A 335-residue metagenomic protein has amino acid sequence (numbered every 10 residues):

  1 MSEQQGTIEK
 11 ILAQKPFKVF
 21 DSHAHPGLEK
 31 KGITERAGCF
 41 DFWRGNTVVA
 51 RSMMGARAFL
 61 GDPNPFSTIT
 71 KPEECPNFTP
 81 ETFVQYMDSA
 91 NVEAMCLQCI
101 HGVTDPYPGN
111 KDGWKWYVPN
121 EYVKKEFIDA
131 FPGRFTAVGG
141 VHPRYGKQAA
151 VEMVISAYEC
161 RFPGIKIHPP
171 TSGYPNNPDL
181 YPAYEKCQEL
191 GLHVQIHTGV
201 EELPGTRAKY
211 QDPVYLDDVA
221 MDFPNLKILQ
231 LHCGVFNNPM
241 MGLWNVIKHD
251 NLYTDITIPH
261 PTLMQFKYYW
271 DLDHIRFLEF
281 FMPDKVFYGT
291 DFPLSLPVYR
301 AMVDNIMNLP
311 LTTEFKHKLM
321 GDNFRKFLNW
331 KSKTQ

Functional and structural regions predicted by a protein language model:
M1-F20, K31-Y86, E93, I155 (+3 more regions): Mid-to-C-terminal alpha-helical segments outside catalytic/metal-binding sites
V19-S22, L97-Q98, V138-G139, K166 (+3 more regions): Active-site neighborhood of phospho(di)ester-bond hydrolases with catalytic His/Asp-centered motifs
H23, M87, V123, I165 (+6 more regions): Conserved, mostly hydrophobic/aromatic
H23-E29, H197, H232: Histidine-centered divalent metal-coordination motifs
P80-V84, N120-I128, M153-V154, L180 (+4 more regions): Generic structural signal for well-ordered alpha-helices, preferentially at hydrophobic/aromatic core positions
Y86-E93, E126-F135, D222-L226, F280-F281: A structural motif corresponding to the C-terminal end of an alpha-helix and its immediate exit/capping segment
E93, C99-E202, T206-R207: Active-site gating/metal-coordination segments in enzymes
C160-G164, S172-F287, S332-T334: Catalytic pocket-lining loop regions of alpha/beta-barrel enzymes, especially the amidohydrolase/enolase/GH5 lineages
